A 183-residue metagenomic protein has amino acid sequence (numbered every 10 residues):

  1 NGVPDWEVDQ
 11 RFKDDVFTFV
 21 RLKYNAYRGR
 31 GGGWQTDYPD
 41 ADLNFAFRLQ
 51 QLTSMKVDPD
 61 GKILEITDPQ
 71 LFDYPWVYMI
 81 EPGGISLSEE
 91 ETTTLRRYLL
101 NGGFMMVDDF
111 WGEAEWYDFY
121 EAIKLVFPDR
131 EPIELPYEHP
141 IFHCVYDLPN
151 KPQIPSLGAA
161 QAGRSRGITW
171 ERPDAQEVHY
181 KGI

Functional and structural regions predicted by a protein language model:
N1-W76, I80-G83: Aromatic-Pro/Gly-enriched surface loop or interdomain linker that acts as a lid/target-recognition segment
Q10-D15, P69-D73, Y98-L100, V126 (+1 more regions): Extracellular/periplasmic catalytic domains that process cell-envelope and extracellular macromolecules
F19, W76-W116: Short alpha-beta junction capping motif
Y24, Q50-S54, L100-G103, K124-P128: Sec-exported extracytoplasmic/periplasmic mature domains
R28-Q35, L100, A162-R166, P173-A175: Intrinsically disordered, low-complexity coil segments
D40-N44, R48, E90, T94 (+2 more regions): Extracytoplasmic/secreted proteins, especially bacterial periplasmic and envelope-associated proteins
M55-E65, V107-G112, R130-E138: Surface-exposed patches in mature extracellular/periplasmic domains of secreted proteins
E115-I183: An acidic, glycine-rich "communication" segment
